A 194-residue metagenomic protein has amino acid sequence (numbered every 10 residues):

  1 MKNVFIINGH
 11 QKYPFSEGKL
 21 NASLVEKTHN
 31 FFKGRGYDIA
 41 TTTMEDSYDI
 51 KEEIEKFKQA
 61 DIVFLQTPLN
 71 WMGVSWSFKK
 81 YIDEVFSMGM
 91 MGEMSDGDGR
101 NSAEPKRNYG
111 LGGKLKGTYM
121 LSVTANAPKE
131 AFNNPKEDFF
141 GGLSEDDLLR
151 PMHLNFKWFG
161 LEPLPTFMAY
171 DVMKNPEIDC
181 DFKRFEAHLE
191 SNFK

Functional and structural regions predicted by a protein language model:
M1-R35: N-terminal beta1-alpha1 ligand-phosphate binding loop
F5-I7, A40-T42, F64, M120-S122 (+1 more regions): Hydrophobic/aromatic beta-strand patches that form the interior of the parallel beta-sheet core in alpha/beta enzyme
H10-P14, N126-P135, Y170-M173: A short, flexible beta-alpha/helix-coil linker loop
K12, N21, D138-K194: Glycine-rich phosphate/pyrophosphate-binding loop and the adjoining helix
K27-F31, R35, E84, M88 (+1 more regions): Alpha-helical structural signal in soluble globular domains
R35-Y48, F167-Y170: A short beta-strand-loop structural module common to alpha/beta enzyme folds
S47-E55, K174-D181: Structural motif
K51-M152: Helix-loop-strand module that forms the ligand-binding subsite of alpha/beta enzymes
